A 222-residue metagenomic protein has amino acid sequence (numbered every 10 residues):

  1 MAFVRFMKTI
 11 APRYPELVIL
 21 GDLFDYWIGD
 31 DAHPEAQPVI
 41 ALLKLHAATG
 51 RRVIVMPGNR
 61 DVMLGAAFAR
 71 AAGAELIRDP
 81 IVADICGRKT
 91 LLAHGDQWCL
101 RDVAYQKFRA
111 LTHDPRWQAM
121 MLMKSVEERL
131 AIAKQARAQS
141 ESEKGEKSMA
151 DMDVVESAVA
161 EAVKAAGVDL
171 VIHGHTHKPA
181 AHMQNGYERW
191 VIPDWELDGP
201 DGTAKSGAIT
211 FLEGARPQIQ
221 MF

Functional and structural regions predicted by a protein language model:
M1-I85: Core catalytic region of metal-dependent phosphoesterases/phosphodiesterases, especially metallo-beta-lactamase-like
R5, A41, L45, A66 (+8 more regions): Charged/polar, solvent-exposed surface patches and flexible loops
K8-P12, A41-L45, D79-V82, R101-V103 (+3 more regions): Glycine-rich loops and low-complexity Gly/Arg-rich segments that provide flexible linkers or classic glycine-based
T9-P12, K44-R52, H94, S125-R129 (+2 more regions): Short low-complexity stretches enriched in small and charged residues
P12-V18, A47-R51, I85-R88, M120-E127 (+2 more regions): Short C-terminal domain-edge/linker segments immediately following a structured domain
E16-L17, P38-V39, T49-P57, L130-Q135 (+3 more regions): A broad, low-specificity signal for short, low-complexity segments enriched in glycine/proline and polar/charged
A71-R78, K89-L91, D96, R101-F108 (+2 more regions): Conserved beta-sheet core of the metallophosphoesterase superfamily
G95-V155: Active-site-proximal loop/helix segment associated with metal-binding centers of metalloenzymes
